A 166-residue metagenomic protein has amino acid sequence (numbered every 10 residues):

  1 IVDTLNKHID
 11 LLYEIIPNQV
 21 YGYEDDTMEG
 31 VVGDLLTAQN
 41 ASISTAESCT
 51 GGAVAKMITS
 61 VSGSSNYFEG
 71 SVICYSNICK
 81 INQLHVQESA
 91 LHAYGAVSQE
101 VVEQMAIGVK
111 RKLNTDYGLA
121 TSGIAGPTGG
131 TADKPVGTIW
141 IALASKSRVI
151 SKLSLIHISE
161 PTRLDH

Functional and structural regions predicted by a protein language model:
V2-S159: Short alpha-helical segments enriched in small residues
I158-H166: A short, hydrophobic C-terminal helix/tail in secreted or cell-surface proteins
